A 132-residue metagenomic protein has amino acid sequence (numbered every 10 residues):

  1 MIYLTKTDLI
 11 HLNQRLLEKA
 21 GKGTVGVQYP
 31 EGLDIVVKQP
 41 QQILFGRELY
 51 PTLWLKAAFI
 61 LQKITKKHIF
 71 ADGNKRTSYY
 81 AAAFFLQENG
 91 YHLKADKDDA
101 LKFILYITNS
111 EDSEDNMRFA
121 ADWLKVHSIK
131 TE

Functional and structural regions predicted by a protein language model:
M1-E132: FIC/Doc superfamily catalytic core
